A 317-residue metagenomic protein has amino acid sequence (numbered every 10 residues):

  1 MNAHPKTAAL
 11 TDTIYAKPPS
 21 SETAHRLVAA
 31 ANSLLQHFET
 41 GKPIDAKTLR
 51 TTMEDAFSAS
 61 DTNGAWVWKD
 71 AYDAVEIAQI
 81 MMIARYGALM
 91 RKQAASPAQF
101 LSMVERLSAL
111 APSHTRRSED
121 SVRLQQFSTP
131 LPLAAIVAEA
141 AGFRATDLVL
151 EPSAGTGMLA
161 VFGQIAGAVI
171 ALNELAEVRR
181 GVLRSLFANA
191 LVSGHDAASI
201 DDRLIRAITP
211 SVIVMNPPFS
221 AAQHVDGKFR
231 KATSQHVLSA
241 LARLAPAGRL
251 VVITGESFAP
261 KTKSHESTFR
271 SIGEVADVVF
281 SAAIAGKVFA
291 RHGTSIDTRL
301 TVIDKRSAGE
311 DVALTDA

Functional and structural regions predicted by a protein language model:
M1-A9: Replication-associated primase and helicase/ATPase modules
T11-R184: Class I S-adenosyl-L-methionine
P130, G194, R230-S234: A conditional alpha-helix N-cap/helix-loop micro-motif detector
A134-I165, L172-N173, G194-G227, S239-A259 (+1 more regions): Conserved proline-anchored active-site loop of SAM-dependent methyltransferases that bridges a beta-strand
V137, L175-E177, G227-V302: Conserved Class I SAM-dependent methyltransferase catalytic core
A166, L186-A188, E274: Short, structured coil segments at secondary-structure junctions
V169, N189-S193, D277-F280: Conserved beta-strand segments of alpha/beta enzyme cores
I303-S307, A317: C-terminal lobe and adjacent flexible extensions of AdoMet/dcAdoMet transferase-like proteins
